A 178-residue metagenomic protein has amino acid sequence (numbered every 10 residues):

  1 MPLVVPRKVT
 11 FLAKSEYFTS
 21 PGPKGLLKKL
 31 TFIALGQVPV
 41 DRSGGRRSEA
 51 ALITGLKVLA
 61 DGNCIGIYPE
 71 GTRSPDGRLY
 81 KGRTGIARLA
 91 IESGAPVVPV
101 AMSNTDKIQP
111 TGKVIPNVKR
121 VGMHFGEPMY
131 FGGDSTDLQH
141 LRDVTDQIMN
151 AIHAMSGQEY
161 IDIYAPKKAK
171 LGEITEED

Functional and structural regions predicted by a protein language model:
M1-G45: Catalytic core of membrane glycerolipid acyltransferases/transacylases, capturing the structured, soluble-facing
E49-D178: Non-catalytic C-terminal accessory region of glycerolipid acyltransferases and related lyso-lipid remodeling enzymes
